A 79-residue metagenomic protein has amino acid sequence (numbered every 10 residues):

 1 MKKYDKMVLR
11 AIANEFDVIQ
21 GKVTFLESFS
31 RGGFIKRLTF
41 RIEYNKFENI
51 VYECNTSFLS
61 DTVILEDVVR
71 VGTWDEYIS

Functional and structural regions predicted by a protein language model:
K2-K22: Short, non-transmembrane alpha-helical segments in secretory-pathway proteins
I19-I78: Acidic, low-complexity, intrinsically disordered interaction modules
